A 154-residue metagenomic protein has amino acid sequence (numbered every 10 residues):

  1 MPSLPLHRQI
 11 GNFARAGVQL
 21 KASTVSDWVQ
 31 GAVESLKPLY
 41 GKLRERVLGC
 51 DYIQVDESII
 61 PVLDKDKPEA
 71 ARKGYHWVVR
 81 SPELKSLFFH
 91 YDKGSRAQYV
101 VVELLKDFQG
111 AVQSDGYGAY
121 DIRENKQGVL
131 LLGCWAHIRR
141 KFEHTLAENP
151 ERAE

Functional and structural regions predicted by a protein language model:
M1-E154: Catalytic center-proximal scaffold of phosphoryl-transfer enzymes
